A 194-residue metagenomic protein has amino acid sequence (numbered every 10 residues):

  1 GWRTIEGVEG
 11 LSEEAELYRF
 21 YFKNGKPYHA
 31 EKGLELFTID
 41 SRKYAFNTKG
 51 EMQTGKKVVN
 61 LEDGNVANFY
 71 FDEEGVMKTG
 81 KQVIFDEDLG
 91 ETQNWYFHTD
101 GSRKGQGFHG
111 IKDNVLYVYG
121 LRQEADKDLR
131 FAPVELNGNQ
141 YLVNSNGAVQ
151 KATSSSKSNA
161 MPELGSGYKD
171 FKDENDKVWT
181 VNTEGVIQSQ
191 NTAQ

Functional and structural regions predicted by a protein language model:
G1-Q194: Extracellular adhesion/carbohydrate-binding repeat motifs centered on closely spaced tryptophans
